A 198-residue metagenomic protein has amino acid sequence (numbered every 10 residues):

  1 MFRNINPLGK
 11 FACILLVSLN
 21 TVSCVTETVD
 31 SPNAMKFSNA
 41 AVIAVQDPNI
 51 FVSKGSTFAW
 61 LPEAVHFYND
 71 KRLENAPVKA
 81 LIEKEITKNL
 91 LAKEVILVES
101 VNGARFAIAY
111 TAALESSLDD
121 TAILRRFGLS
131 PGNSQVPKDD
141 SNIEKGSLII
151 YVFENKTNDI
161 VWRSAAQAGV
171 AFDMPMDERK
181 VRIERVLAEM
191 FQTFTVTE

Functional and structural regions predicted by a protein language model:
M1-C24: Sec-dependent bacterial lipoprotein signal peptides
K10, N75-A80, M176, K180: Flexible, glycine- and charge-enriched loops at secondary-structure boundaries
S23-L81: A structural "domain/chain start" motif
V25-N49, D139-S147, K156-E198: C-terminal/domain-edge helix-coil "capping" segments
T57-E115: N-terminal segment of the mature soluble domain
N69-D70, S117-D119, F172-M174: Extracytoplasmic/secreted cell-surface and envelope-processing proteins
N102, F106-D159, Q167: Surface-exposed short loop/turn segments
